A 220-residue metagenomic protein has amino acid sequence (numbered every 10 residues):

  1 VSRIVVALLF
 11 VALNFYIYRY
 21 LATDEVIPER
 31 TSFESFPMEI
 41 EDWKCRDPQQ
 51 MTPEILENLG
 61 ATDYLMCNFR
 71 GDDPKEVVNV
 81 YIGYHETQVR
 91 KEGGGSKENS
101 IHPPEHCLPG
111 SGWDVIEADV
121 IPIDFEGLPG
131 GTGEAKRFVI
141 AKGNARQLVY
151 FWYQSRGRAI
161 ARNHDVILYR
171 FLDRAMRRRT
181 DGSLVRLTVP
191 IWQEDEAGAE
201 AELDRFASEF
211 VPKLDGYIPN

Functional and structural regions predicted by a protein language model:
S2-Y18: Hydrophobic membrane-insertion alpha-helices, especially the h-region of bacterial N-terminal signal peptides
R3, N14, F36-P37, V185: ATP/Mg2+-dependent ligation/transfer catalytic cores
V6-F10, F36, R178, L203: Active-site-proximal structural scaffolding
L21-E25, K44-Q49, E57-G60, I116-E117 (+2 more regions): A short linear-motif detector with a strong N-terminal bias
A22-I40: Alpha-helical transmembrane signal-anchor/signal-peptide segments
S32, L56-N58, G127, R174: Residues embedded in well-ordered secondary-structure elements
S35-C67: Short extracytoplasmic
L65-F206, K213, Y217-I218: A cross-kingdom signal targeting lumenal/periplasmic-facing segments of multi-pass membrane and secretory-pathway
